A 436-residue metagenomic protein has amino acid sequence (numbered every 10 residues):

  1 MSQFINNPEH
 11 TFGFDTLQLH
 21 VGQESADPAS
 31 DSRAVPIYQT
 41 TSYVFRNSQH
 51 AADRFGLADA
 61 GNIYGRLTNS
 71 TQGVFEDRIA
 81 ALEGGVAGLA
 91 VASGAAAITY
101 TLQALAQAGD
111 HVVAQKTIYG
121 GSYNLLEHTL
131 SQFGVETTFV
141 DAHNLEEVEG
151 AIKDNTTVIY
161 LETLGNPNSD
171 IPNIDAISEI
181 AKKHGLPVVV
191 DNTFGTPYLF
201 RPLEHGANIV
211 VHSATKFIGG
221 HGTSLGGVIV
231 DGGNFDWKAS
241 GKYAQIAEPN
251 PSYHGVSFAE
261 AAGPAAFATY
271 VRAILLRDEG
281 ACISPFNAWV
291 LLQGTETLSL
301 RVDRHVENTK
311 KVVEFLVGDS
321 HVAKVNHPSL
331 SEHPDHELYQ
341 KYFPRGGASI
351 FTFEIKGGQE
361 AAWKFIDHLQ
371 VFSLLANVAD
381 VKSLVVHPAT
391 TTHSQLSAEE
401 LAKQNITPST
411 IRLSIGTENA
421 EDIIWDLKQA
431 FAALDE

Functional and structural regions predicted by a protein language model:
S2-N69, D77-R78, I411: N-terminal "arm"/small-domain region of PLP-dependent enzymes with the aminotransferase-like
S2-Q3, V86, E127, E136 (+4 more regions): PLP-dependent enzyme catalytic core of the Aspartate aminotransferase-like
Q3-H10, G22, A26, A87-G318: Conserved PLP-enzyme active-site core in the AAT-like
A26, V44-S48, D236-W237, L298 (+3 more regions): Short, acidic Gly/Pro/Ser/Thr-rich loop/turn segments
N47-T99, G121-H128: Conserved N-terminal alpha-helix of the aminotransferase class I/II PLP-enzyme fold
A60, V86, N287, L291 (+3 more regions): Short amphipathic alpha-helical segments
L164, T193-G195, L330, K356 (+1 more regions): Active-site beta-loop-alpha junctions enriched in small/polar residues
G280, V302, K310, E314-V317 (+2 more regions): Conserved C-terminal alpha-helix-loop-beta "cap" of PLP-dependent enzymes that closes/shapes the active-site mouth
